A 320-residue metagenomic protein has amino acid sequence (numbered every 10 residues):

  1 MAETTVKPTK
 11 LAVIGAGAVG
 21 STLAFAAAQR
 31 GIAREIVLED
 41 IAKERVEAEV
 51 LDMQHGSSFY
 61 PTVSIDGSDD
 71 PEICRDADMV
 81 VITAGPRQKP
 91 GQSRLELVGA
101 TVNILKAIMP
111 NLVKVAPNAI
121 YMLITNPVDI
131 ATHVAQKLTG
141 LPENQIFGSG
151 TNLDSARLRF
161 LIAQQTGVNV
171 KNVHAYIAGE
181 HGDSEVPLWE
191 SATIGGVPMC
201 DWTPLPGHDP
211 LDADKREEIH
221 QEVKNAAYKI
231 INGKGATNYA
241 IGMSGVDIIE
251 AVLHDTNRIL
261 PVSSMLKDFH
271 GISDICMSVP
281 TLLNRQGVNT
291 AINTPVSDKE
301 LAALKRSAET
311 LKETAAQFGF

Functional and structural regions predicted by a protein language model:
M1-T9: A short, basic/flexible loop-to-alpha-helix module at the beginning of a structural domain
A2-E3, E35, E39-A77, Q92 (+1 more regions): Conserved N-terminal Rossmann-fold NAD(P) cofactor-binding segment
L11-V13, L38: Hydrophobic Val/Ile/Leu positions in short beta-strands of Rossmann-like dinucleotide-binding domains
A16-G17: Glycine-rich Rossmann-fold phosphate-binding loop(s) that bind the pyrophosphate of adenine dinucleotide cofactors
G20-S21: N-terminal Rossmann-fold NAD(P) dinucleotide-binding loop
S58-I120: Rossmann-like NAD(P)-binding element
S93-R159: Rossmann-like NAD(P)(H) cofactor-binding subdomain of soluble oxidoreductases
T139-Q145, D154-F320: C-terminal substrate-binding/catalytic lobe of Rossmann-fold NAD(P)-dependent dehydrogenases
